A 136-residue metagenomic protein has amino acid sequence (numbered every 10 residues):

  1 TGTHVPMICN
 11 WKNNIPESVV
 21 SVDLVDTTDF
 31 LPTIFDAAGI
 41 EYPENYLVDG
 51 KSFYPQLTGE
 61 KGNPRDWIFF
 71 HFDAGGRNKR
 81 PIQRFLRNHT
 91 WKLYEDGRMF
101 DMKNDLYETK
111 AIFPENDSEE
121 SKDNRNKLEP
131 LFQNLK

Functional and structural regions predicted by a protein language model:
T1-N14, D26: Histidine-centered active-site microenvironments of extracellular/periplasmic hydrolases and transferases
I15-P16, D23, T28-Y107, L135: C-terminal cap/loop subdomain of S1 sulfatases and analogous C-terminal strand-loop tails that border
S18-V20, D117: Second-shell loop/turn segments in exported
R65, R125, E129-K136: Bilobed periplasmic-binding protein-like "clamshell/Venus-flytrap" ligand-binding domains
E108-I112: Carboxylate-dense, calcium-coordinating segments in secreted/extracellular and ER-lumen proteins
F113-R125: C-terminal structured subdomain/cap of oxidoreductase catalytic cores
